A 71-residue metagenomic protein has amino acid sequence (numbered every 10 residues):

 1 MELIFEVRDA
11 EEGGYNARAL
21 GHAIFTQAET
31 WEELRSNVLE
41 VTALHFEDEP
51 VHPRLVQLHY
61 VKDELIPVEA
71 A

Functional and structural regions predicted by a protein language model:
M1-I4, R8, E32, S36-A71: Short, charged, surface-exposed hinge/linker loops at domain edges that act as mobile lids or interdomain connectors
E2, E12, H22-A23: A generic structural motif
R8-A19: Short aromatic-glycine-(Arg/Gly/Cys) micro-motifs in beta-strand/loop hairpins
Y15-A17, Q27, S36: Short acidic, gly/pro-rich beta-turn/loop elements at beta-sheet edges and active-site/ligand-binding grooves
H22-E32: A short, exposed loop/beta-hairpin motif centered on an aromatic-Gly-Thr core
